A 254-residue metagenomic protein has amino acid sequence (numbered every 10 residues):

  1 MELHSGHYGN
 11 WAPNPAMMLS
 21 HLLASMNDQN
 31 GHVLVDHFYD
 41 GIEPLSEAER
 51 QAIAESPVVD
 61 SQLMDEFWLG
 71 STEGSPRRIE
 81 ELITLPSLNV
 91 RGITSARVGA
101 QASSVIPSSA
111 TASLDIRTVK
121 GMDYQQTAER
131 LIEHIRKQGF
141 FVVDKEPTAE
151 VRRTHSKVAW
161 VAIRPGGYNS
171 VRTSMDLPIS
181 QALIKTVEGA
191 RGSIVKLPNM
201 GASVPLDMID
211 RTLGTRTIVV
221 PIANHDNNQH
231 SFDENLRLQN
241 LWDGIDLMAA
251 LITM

Functional and structural regions predicted by a protein language model:
M1-N235, Q239, D243: Metal-dependent amide/peptide-bond hydrolase catalytic core, centered on the "pita-bread" metallohydrolase fold
L247-M254: C-terminal alpha-helix
